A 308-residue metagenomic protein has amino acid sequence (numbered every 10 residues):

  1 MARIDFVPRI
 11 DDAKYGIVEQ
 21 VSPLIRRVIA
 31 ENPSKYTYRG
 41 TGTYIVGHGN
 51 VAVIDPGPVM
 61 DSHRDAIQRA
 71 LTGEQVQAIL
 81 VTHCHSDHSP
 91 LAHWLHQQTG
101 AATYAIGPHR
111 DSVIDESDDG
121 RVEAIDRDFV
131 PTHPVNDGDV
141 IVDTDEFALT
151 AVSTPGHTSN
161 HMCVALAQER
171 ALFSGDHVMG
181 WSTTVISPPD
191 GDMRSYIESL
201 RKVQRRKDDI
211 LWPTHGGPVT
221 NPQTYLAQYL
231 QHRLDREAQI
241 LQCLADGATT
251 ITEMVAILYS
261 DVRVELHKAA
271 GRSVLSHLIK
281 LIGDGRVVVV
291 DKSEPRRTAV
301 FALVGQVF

Functional and structural regions predicted by a protein language model:
R3-V7, Q242-F308: C-terminal regulatory/interaction regions
Y15-E74, C163-G175, G180: Conserved beta-strand hairpin/beta-sheet module of binuclear metal-dependent hydrolase folds, prominently
V21, Q98-T99, K207: Short, structured coil segments at secondary-structure junctions
L24, I67, H215, I240 (+1 more regions): Residue-level signal for inorganic ion chemistry
R39, P58-F147, R170: Active-site HxH/HxHxD metal-binding segment of metal-dependent hydrolases
V51-V53, P58-M60, V122-T132, E146-E237: Metallo-beta-lactamase
T82-H88, H157, H215, H277: Histidine-centered divalent metal-coordination motifs
